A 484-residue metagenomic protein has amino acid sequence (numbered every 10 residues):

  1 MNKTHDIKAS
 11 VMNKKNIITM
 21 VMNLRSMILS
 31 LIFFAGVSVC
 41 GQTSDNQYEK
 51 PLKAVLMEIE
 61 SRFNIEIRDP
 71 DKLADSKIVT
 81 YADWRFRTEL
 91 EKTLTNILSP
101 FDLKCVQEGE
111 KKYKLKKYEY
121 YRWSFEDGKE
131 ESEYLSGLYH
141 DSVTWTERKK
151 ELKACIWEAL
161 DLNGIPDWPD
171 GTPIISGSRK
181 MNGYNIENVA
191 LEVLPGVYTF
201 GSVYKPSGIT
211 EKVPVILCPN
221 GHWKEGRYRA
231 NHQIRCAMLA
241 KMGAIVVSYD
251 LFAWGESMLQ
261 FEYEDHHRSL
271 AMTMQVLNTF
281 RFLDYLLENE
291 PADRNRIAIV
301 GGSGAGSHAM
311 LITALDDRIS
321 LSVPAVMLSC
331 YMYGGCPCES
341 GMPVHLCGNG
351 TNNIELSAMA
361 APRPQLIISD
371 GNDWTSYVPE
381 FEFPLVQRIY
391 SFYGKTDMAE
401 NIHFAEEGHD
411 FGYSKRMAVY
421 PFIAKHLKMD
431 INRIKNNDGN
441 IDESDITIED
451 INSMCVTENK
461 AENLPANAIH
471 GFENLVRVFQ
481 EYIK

Functional and structural regions predicted by a protein language model:
M1-N23: N-terminal secretory signal peptides that target proteins for export/translocation
N23-G36: Bacterial N-terminal signal peptides
G41-E119: N-terminal export/assembly leaders
G109-K111, K117-Y198, I368-K484: Alpha/beta-hydrolase-fold serine-hydrolase catalytic core, especially in secreted/extracellular enzymes
S178-R229, R235: Glycine-rich active-site/cofactor-binding loop and its immediate structural neighborhood
T210-E288, M327-C338: Cap/lid segment of the alpha/beta-hydrolase catalytic domain
D284-N349: Primarily recognizes the serine-hydrolase "nucleophile elbow" in alpha/beta-hydrolase and SGNH/GDSL folds
Y333-S391: The feature captures the conserved acid-bearing segment of alpha/beta-hydrolase catalytic domains
